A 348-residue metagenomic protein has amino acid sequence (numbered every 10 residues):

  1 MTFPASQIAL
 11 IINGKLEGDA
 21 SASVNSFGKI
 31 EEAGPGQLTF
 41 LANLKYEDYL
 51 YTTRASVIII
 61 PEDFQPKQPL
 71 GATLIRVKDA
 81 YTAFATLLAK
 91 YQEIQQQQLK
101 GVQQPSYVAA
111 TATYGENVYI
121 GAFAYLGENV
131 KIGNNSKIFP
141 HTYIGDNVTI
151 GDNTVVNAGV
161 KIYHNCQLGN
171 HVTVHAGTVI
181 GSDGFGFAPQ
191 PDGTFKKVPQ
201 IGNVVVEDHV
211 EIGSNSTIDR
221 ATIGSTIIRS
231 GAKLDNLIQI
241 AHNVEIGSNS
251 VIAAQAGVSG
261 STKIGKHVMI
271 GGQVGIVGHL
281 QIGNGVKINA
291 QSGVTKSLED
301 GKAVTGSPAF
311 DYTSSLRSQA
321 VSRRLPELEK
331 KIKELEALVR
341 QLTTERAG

Functional and structural regions predicted by a protein language model:
M1-P105, H171, G177-T178, D183-K196 (+2 more regions): Terminal amphipathic alpha-helical/low-complexity segments used for targeting or macromolecular assembly
F40, G101-D311: Structural signal for interior beta-strand "rungs" in well-ordered beta-sheet cores of soluble enzyme domains
